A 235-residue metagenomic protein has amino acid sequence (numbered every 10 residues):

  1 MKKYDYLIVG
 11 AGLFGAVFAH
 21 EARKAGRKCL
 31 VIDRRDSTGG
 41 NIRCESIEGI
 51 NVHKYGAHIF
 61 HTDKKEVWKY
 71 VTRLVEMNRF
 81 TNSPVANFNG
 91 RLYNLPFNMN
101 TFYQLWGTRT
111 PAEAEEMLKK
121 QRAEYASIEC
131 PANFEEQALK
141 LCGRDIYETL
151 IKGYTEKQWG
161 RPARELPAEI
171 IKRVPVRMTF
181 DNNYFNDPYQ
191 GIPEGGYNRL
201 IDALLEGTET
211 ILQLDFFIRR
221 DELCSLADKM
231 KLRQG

Functional and structural regions predicted by a protein language model:
Y4-V31: N-terminal Rossmann-like FAD-binding beta1-loop-alpha1 element of flavoenzymes
L7-V9, I32, I218, K231-G235: Short hydrophobic core segments
A19-E21, R43-C44, T72-R73: Short amphipathic alpha-helical segments
R23-E48: Glycine-rich FAD pyrophosphate-binding loop
K28, N51, E76, T210-L212: Conserved beta-strand segments of alpha/beta enzyme cores
E48-E124: Dinucleotide-binding Rossmann-like beta1-alpha1 core, especially the glycine-rich loop that anchors the ADP
H53, L223-D228: Generic recognition of long tandem-repeat/solenoid scaffolds
R91-Y93, N100-L223: Active-site/ligand-binding neighborhood in enzyme catalytic cores
